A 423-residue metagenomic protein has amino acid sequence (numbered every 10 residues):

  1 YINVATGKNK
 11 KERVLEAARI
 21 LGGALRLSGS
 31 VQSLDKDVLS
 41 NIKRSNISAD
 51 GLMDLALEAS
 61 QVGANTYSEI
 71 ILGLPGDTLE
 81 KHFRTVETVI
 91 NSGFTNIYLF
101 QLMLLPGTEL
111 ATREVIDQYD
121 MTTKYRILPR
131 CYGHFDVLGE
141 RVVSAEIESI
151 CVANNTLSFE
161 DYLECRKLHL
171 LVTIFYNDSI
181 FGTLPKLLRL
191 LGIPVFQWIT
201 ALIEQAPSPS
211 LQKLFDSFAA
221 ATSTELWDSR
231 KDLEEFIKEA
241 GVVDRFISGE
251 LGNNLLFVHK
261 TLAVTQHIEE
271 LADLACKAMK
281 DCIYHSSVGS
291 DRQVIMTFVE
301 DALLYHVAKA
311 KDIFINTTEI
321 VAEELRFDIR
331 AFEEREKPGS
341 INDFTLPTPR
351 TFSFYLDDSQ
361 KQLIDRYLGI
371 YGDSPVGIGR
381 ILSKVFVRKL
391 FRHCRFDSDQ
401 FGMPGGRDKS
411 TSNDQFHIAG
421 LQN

Functional and structural regions predicted by a protein language model:
Y1-Y67, L72-L74: Conserved SAM/AdoMet-binding glycine-rich loop
R13-A17, P75-N91: Catalytic cores of alpha/beta
Q32, K36-K43, L72-E80, G93-T156 (+1 more regions): Flexible glycine/acidic-rich beta-alpha junction loops that bind and position SAM and/or redox cofactors in anaerobic
N46, V89, H169-V172: Alpha-helix boundary/capping residues
I47-G51, K81, L157: Soluble or luminal CAZymes and related metallo-dependent hydrolases
M53-A56, S60, H82-I90, R166: Short, well-ordered alpha-helical packing segments
G63, G93-I97, Q101, V172-Y176: A generic secondary-structure signal for well-formed alpha-helical elements
S149-N423: Radical SAM enzyme core and accessory elements
